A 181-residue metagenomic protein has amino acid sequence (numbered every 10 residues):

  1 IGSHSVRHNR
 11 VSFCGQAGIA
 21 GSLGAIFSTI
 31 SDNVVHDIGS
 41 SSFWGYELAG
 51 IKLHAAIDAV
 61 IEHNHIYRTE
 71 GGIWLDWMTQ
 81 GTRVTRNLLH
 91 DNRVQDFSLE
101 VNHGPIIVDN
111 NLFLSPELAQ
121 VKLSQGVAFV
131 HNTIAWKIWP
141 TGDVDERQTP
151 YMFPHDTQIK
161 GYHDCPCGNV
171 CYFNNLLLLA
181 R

Functional and structural regions predicted by a protein language model:
I1-R181: Glycine- and acidic/polar-rich repeat regions and solenoidal domains
